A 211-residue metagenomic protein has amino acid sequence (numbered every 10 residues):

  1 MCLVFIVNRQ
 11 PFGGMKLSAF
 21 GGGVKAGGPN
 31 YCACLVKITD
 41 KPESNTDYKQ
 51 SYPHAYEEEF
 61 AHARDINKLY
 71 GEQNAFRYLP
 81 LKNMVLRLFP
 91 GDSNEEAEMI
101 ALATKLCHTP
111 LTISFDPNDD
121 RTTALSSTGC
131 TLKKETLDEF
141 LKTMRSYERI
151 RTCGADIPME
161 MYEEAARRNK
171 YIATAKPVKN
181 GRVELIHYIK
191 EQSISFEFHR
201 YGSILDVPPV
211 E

Functional and structural regions predicted by a protein language model:
M1-E211: C-terminal segments
